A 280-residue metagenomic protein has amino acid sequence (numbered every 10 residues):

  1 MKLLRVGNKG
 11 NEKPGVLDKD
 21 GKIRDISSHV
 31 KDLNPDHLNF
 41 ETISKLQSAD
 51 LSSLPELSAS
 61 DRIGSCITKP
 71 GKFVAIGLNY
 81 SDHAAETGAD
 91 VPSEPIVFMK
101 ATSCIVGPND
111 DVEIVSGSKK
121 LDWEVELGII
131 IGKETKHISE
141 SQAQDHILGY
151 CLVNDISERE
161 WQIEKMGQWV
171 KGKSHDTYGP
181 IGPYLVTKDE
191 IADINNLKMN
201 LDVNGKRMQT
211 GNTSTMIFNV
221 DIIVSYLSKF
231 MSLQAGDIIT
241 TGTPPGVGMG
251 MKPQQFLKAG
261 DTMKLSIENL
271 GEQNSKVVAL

Functional and structural regions predicted by a protein language model:
M1-P95, K264: N-terminal non-catalytic cap/leader segment that marks the start of a structured domain
R5, K9-G10, S48, P55-S58 (+4 more regions): Catalytic-pocket segment enriched in acidic/His residues
I63-S65, E86-G88, V112-L121, L127 (+3 more regions): A generic local secondary-structure boundary/capping motif
G71-V74, E94-I96, D110-V112, K119-L127 (+1 more regions): Generic beta-strand structural signal
V91-P108, W123, K258-N269: Structural signature of FAD isoalloxazine-binding scaffolds in flavoprotein oxidoreductases
I96-I114, T135-K136, T177-Y184, P244-G248: Short catalytic-site patches enriched in acidic/histidine residues that coordinate or position cofactors/metals
K100-T102, N109, S116, W123-L127 (+5 more regions): Short, structured patches in soluble enzyme cores that scaffold and shape functional sites
